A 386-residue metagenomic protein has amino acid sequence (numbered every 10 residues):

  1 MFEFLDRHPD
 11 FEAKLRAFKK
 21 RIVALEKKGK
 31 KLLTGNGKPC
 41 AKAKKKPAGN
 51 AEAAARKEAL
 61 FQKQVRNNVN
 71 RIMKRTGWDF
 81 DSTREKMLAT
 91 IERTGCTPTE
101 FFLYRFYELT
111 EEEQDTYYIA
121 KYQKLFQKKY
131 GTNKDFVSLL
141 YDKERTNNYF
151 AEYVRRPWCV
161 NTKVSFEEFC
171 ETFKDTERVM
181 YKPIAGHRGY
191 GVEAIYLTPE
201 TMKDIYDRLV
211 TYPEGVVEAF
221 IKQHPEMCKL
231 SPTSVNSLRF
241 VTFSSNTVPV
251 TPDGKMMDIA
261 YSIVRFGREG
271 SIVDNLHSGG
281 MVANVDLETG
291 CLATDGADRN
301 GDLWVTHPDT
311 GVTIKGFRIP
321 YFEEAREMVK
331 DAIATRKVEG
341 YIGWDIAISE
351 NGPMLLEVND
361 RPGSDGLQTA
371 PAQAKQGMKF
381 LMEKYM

Functional and structural regions predicted by a protein language model:
M1-F61: Intrinsically disordered, low-structural-confidence terminal and linker regions
K45, K57, D302-K330, A334-Y341 (+1 more regions): C-terminal active-site "lid" helix and adjoining low-complexity regulatory extension at the edge of ATP-using catalytic
E52-T172, V329: Conserved N-proximal alpha/beta basic substrate-recognition cap immediately N-terminal to, or forming the N-lobe
K129-L238, F243: Active-site nucleotide/adenylate-binding loops and adjacent lid/helix of ATP-dependent enzymes
E167, R188-G191, P249, G270-S271 (+1 more regions): Short catalytic/ligand-binding loop motif for oxyanion handling, primarily in non-cytosolic enzymes, centered on
V179, D258-A260, M354-L356: Protein kinase-like catalytic core scaffold
T198-D295: Phosphate-binding site of ATP-dependent enzymes
E288-P308: A glycine-rich, aromatic-flanked flexible loop/lid motif
